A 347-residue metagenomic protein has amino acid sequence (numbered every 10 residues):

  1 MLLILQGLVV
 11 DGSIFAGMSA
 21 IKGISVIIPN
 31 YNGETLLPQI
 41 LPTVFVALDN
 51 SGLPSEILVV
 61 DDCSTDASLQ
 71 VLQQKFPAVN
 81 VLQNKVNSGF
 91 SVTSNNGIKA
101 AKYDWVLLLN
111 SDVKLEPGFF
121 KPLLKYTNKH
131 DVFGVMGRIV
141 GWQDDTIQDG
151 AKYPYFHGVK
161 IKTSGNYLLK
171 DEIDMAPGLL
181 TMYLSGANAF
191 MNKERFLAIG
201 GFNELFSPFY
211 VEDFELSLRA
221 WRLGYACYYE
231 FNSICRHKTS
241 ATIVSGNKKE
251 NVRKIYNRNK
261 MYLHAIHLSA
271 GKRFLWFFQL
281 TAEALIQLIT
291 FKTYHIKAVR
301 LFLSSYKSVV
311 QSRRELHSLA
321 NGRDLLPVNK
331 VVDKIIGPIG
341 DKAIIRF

Functional and structural regions predicted by a protein language model:
G33-L48: Short, well-formed alpha-helical segments that are part of the catalytic scaffolds of diverse glycosyltransferases
T43, D61-Q70, V86-S88: A conserved acidic beta->alpha catalytic loop
Q83-A101, S111: Glycine-rich, basic loop-to-helix element that forms the pyrophosphate-binding segment of sugar-nucleotide handling
V106: Short aromatic/hydrophobic "clamp" motif used to bind/position activated sugar donors
K114-Y155: Conserved donor NDP-sugar-binding/catalytic core segment of glycosyltransferases
F156-M182: Short, flexible, basic/aromatic active-site loop/helix in glycosyltransferases
M182-G200, L205-R236: A short, conserved alpha-helix in the catalytic core of glycosyltransferases
G271-F347: Non-catalytic, C-terminal membrane-associated alpha-helical segments of glycosyltransferases
